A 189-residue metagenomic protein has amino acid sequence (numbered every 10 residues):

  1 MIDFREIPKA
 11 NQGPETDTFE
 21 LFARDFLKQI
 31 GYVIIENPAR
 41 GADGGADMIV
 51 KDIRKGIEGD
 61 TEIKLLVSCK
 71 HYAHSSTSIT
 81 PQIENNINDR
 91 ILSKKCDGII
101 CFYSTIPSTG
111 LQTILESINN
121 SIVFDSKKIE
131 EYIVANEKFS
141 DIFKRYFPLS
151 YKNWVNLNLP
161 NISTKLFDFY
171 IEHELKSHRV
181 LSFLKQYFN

Functional and structural regions predicted by a protein language model:
M1-N189: Mixed-charge (Asp/Glu-Lys/Arg
